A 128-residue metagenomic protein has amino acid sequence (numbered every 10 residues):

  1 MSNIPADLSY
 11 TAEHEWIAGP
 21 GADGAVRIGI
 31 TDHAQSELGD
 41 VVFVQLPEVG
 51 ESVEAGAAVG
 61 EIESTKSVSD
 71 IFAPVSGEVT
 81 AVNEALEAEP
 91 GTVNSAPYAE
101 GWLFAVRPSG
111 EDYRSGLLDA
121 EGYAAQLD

Functional and structural regions predicted by a protein language model:
M1-A58, G91, S95-D128: Acidic, low-complexity mobile loops and tails
I17-P20, T65, V82-A85: Residue-level recognition of beta-strand microenvironments
A34, A58, S64-S67, V75: A generic "binding-loop/recognition-motif" signal
D40-E48, V53-E54, S69-E84: Short beta-strand segments of a lipoyl-like beta-sandwich/carrier module
V59-G60, T65-K66, A85-L86, G110: Short, charged beta-turn/beta-strand-edge "cap" motif at the junction between a beta-strand and an adjacent loop
E63-F72, E89-G91: Short, Lys/Arg- and Gly-enriched loop/turn segments at beta-strand edges
V79-S95: Short, charge-rich, low-complexity interaction segments located in flexible loops at or near secondary-structure
